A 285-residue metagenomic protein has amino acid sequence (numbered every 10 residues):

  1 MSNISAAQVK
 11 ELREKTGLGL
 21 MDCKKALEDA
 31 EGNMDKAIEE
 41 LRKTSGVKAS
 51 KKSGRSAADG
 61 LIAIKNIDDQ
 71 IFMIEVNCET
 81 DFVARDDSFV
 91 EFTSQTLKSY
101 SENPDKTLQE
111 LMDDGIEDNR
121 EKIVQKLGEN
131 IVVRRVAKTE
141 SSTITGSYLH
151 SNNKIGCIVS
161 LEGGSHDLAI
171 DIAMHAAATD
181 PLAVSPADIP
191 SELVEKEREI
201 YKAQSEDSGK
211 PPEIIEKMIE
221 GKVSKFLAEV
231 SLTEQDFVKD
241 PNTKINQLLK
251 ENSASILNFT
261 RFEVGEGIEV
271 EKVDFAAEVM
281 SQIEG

Functional and structural regions predicted by a protein language model:
S2-G285: N-terminal assembly/interaction segments in proteins that build large macromolecular machines
